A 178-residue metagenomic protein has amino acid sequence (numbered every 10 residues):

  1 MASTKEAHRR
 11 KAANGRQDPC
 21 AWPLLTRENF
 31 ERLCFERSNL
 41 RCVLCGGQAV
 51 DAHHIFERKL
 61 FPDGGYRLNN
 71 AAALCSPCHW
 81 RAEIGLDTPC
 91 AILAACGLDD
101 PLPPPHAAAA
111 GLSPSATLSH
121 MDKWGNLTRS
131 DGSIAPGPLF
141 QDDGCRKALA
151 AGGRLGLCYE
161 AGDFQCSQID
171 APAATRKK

Functional and structural regions predicted by a protein language model:
M1-N39, G46-A49, T88-K178: A boundary/linker detector
R41-A73, A82-L93: Histidine-centered nuclease catalytic patch
